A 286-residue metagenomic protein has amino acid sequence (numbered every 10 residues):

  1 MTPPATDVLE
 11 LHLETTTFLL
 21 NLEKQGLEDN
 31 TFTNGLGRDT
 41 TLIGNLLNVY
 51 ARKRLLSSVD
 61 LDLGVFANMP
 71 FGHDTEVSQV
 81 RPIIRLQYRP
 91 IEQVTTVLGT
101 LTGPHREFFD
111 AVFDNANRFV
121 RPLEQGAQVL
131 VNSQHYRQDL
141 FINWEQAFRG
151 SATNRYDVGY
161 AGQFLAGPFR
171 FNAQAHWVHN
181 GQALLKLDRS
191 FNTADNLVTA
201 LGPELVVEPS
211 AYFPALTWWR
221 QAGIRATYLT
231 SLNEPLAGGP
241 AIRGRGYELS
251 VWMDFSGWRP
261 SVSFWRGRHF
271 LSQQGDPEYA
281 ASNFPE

Functional and structural regions predicted by a protein language model:
T2-N30, V59-L61, T96: Transmembrane beta-strand segments of Gram-negative outer membrane beta-barrel proteins
N21-D39, I43-L55: N-terminal ordered "arm"
N21-E23, H105-F108, Q182-L184: Short acidic/His/Gly/Ser-rich catalytic and metal-binding motifs that mark active-site loops of diverse hydrolases
G35, T41, L55, V59-I91 (+1 more regions): Surface-exposed loop and membrane-interface regions of Gram-negative outer-membrane beta-barrel proteins
D39-G44, M69-S78, V120-R121, E145-R155 (+1 more regions): Solvent-exposed loop/turn segments connecting transmembrane beta-strands in outer-membrane beta-barrel proteins
G44-A67, L130-D139: Surface-exposed extracellular loop regions of Gram-negative outer-membrane beta-barrel proteins
I83, S133-F141, E145, S151 (+1 more regions): Exposed, low-structure sequence patches enriched in small/polar residues
V94-Q163, Q174: Surface-exposed coil loops of outer-membrane beta-barrel proteins
